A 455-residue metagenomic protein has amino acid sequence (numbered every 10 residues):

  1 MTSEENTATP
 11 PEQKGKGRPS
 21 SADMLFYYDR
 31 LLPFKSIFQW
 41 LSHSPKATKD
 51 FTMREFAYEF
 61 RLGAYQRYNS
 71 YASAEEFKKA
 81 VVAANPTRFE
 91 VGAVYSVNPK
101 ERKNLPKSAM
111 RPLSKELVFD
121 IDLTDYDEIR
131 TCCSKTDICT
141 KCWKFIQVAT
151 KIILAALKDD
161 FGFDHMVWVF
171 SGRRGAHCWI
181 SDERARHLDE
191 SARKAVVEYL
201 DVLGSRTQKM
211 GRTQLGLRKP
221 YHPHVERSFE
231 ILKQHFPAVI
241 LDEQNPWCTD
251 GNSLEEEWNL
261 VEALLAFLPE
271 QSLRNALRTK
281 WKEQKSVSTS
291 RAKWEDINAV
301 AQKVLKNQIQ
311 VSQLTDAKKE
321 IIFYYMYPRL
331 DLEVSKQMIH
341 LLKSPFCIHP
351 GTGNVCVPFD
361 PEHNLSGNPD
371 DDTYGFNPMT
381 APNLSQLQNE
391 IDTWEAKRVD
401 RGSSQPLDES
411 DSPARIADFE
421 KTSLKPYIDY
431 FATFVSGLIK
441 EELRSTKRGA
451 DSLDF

Functional and structural regions predicted by a protein language model:
T2-S171, E183-E190, A195-V197, V202-Y324 (+4 more regions): Signature for HUH/AEP ssDNA processing cores
L117, A176, L342: Residue-level detector of short, conserved catalytic/binding motifs and their immediate flanks
R173-S181: Beta-rich nucleic-acid/ligand-interaction surfaces
S191-V202, P361-N364, D372-E390: Aromatic/acidic cage segments in peptide-binding pockets
M338-H340, P345, H349-T380: Amphipathic alpha-helical/coiled-coil segments positioned at domain termini
